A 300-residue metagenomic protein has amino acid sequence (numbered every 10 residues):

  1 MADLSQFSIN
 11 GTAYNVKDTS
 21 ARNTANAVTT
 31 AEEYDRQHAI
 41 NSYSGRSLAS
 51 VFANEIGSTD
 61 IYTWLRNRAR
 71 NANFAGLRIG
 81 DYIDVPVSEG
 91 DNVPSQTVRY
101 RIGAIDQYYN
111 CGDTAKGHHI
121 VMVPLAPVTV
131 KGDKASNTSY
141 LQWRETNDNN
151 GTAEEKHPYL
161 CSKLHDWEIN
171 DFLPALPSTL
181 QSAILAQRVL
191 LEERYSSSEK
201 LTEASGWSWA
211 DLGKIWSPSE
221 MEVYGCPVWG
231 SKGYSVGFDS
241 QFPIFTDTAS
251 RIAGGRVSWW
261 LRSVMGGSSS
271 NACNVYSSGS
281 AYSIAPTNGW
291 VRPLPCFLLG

Functional and structural regions predicted by a protein language model:
M1-I40: Fibrous stalk/shaft segments of extracellular and virion attachment machinery
R36-G300: Collagenous Gly-X-Y triple-helix signature in extracellular proteins
